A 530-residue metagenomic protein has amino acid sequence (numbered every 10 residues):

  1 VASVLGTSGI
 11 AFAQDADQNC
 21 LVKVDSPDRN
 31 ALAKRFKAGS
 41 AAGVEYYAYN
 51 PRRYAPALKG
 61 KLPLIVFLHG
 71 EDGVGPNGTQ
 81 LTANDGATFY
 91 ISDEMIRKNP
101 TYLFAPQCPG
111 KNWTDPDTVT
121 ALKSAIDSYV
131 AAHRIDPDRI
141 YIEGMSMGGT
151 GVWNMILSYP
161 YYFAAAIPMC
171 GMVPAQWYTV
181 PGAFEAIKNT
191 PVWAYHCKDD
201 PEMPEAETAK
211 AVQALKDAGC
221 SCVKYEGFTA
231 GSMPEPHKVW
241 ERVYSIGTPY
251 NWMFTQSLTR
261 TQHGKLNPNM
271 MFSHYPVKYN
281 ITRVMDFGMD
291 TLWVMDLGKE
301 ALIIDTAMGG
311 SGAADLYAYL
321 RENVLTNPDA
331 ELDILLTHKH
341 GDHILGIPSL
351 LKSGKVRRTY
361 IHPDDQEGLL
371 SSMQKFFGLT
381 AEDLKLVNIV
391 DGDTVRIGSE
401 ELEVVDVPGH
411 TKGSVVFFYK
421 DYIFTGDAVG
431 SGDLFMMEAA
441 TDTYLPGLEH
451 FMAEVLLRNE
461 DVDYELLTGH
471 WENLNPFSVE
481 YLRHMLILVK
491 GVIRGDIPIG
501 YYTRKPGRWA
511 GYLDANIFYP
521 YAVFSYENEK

Functional and structural regions predicted by a protein language model:
A11-L64, M155, A211-Q213, D217 (+3 more regions): A domain-start/cap signature at the N-terminus of enzymes
R53-G60, G110-M147, Y162: Gly/Ser-rich "nucleophile elbow"/oxyanion-hole loop immediately N-terminal to the catalytic nucleophile in hydrolases
L64, L68-K123: Active-site machinery of serine-nucleophile hydrolases
D138-A186: Primarily recognizes the serine-hydrolase "nucleophile elbow" in alpha/beta-hydrolase and SGNH/GDSL folds
Y195, P201-T261: C-terminal catalytic histidine-bearing segment of alpha/beta-hydrolase fold enzymes
M271-T326, V416-S431: Conserved beta-strand hairpin/beta-sheet module of binuclear metal-dependent hydrolase folds, prominently
A301, M308-S311, E401-D406, K412-G491: Metallo-beta-lactamase
A313, A318-R396, G491-R494: Active-site HxH/HxHxD metal-binding segment of metal-dependent hydrolases
